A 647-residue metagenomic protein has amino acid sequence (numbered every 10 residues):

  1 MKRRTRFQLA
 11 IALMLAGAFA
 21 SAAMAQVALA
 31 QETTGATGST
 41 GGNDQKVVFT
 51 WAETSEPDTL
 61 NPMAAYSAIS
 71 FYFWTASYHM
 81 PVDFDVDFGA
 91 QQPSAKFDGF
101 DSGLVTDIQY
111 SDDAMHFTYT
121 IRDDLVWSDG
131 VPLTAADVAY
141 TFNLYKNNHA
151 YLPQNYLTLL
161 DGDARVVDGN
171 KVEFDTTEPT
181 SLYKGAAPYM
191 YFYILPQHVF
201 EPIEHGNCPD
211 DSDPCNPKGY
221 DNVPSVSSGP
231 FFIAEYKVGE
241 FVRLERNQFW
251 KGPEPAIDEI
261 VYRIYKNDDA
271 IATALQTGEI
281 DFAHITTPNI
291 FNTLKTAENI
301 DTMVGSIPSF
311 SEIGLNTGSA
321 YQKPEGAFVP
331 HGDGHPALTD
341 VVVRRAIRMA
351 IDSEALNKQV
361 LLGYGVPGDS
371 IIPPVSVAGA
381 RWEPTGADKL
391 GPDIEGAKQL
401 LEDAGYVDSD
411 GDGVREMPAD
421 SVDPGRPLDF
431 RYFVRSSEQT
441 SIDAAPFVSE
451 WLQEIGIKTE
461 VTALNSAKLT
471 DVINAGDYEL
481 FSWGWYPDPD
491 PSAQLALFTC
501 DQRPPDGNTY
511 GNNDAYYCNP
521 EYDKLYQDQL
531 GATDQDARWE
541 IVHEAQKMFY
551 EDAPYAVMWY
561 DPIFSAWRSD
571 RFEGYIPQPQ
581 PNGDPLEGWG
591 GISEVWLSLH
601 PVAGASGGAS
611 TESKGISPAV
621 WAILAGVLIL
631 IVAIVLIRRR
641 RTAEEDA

Functional and structural regions predicted by a protein language model:
T40, I69-F73, K237-F241, R246-Q248 (+5 more regions): Detector for C-terminal structural segments
A52-Y110, N143, V226-S228: N-terminal lobe/hinge region of extracytoplasmic solute-binding protein
D83-Q91, M190-P255, E259, D269 (+3 more regions): Gly/Pro-rich hinge or "lid" segments in bacterial periplasmic/extracellular proteins
F84-D85, E245-W250, F310-V343, Q359 (+3 more regions): A bilobed periplasmic-binding-protein/Venus flytrap-type ligand-binding module shared by bacterial periplasmic
T106-Y151, V167, E173-D175, I271-A274 (+1 more regions): Aromatic- and charge-enriched surface segment that lines or borders ligand/interaction sites
Q109, T118-T120, Q154-P209: Surface-exposed binding/hinge segments that line and control ligand-binding clefts or catalytic entry sites
G219-N222, E240, N247-T293, S449 (+2 more regions): Ligand-site clamp/hinge motif
F231, P367-D410, S436-D443: Structural transition elements
